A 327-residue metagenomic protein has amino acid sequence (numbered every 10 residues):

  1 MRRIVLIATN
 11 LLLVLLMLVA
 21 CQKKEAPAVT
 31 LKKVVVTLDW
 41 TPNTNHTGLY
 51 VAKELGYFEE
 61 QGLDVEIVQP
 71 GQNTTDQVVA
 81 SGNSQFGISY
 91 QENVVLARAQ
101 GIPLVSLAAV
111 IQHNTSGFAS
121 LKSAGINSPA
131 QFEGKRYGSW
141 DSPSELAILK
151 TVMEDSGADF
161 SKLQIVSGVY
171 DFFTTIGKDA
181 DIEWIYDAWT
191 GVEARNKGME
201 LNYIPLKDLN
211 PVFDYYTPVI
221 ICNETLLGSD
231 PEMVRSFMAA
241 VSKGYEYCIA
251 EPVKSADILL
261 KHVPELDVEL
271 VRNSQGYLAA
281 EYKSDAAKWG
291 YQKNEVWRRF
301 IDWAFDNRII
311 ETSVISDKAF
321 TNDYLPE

Functional and structural regions predicted by a protein language model:
M1-T9: Bacterial N-terminal signal peptides that target proteins for export
M17-A20: C-terminal motif of bacterial Sec signal peptides marking the signal peptidase cleavage site
Q22-K24: Bacterial signal peptide processing site
A28-V169, T174-I185, I204, D214: Short, glycine-/small- and polar/acidic-enriched structural segments that line small-molecule recognition paths
E60, A130, D208-F213, E281-Q292: Short, solvent-exposed loop/beta-turn-alpha elements that line the ligand-binding surface or hinge of extracytoplasmic
E92, D171-T174, K178-P264: Pocket-lining segment of extracytoplasmic ligand-binding domains
G228-N307: Secondary-structure end/capping motifs
W297-E327: Conserved C-terminal helix/tail region of periplasmic/extracytoplasmic solute-binding proteins
